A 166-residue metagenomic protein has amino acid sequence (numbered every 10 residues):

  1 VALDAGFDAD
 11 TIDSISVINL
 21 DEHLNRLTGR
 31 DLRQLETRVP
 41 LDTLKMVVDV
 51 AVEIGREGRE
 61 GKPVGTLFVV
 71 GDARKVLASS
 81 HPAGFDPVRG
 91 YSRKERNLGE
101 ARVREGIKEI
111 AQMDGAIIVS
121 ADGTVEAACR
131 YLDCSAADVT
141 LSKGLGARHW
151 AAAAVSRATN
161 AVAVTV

Functional and structural regions predicted by a protein language model:
V1-V166: Divalent-cation
